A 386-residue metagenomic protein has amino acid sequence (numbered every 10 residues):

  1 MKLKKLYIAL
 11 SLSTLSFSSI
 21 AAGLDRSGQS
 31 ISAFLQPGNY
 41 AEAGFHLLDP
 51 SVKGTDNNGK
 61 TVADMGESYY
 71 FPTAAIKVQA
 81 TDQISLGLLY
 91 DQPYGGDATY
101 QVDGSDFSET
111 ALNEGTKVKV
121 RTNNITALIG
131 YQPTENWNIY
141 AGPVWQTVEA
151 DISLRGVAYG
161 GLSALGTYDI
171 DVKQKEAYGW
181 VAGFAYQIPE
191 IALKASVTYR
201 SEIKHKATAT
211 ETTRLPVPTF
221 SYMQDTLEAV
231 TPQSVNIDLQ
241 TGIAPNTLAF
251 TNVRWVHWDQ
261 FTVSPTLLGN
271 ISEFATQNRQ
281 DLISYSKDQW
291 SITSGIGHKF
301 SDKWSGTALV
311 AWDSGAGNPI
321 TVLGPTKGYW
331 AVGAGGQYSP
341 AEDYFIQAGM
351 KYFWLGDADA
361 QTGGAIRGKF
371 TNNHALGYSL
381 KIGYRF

Functional and structural regions predicted by a protein language model:
M1-K2, A348: Short, low-complexity interaction segments enriched in Ser/Thr/Pro/Gly
K2-S13, F17-Q101: N-terminal, post-signal peptide beta-strand-biased segments of exported outer-membrane/organellar beta-barrel and other
G23-D25, G54-K60, Y70-F71, A80-F386: Outer-membrane beta-barrel porins/channels
